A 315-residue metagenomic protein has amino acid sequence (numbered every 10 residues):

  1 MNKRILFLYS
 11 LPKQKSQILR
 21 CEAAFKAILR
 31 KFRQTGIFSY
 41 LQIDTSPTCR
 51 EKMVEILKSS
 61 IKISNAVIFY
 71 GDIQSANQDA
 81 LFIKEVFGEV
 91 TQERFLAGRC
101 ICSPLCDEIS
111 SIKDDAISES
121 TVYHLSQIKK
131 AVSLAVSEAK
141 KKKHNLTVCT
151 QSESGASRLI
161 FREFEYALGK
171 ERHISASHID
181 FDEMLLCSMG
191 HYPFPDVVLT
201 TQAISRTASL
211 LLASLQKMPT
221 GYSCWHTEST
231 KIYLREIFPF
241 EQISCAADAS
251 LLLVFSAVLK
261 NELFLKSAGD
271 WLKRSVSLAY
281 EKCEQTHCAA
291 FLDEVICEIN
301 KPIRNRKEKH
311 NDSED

Functional and structural regions predicted by a protein language model:
R4-A23, A116-D180: Glycine-rich phosphate/diphosphate-binding loop of Rossmann-like nucleotide-binding domains
S16, E22-E51, I63: Structural/interface elements that position substrates and couple domains in central-metabolism enzymes
T45, R158-A203, T207: Active-site rim loops that border cofactor/substrate pockets in soluble metabolic enzymes
T45-A116, A203, T207: N-terminal glycine-rich phosphate/adenylate-binding segment common to multiple enzyme folds
F82-P104, R172-I179, G221-E236: Short, acidic/small-residue loops that bind anionic groups at enzyme active sites
A116-K142, L146-T147, S275-D315: Glycine-rich phosphate/pyrophosphate-binding loop and the adjoining helix
M189-Y280: Glycine-rich phosphate/nucleotide-binding loop
